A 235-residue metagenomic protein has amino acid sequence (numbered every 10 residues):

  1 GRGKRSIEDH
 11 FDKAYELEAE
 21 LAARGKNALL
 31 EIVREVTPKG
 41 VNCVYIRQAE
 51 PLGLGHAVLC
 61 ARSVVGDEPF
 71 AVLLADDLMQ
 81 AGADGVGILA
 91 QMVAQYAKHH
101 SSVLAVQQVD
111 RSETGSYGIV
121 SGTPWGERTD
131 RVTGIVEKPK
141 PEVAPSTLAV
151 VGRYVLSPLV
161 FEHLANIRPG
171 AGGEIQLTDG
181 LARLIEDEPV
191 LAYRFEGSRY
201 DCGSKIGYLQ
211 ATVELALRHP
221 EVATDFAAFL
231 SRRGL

Functional and structural regions predicted by a protein language model:
G3-K26: N-terminal FAD cofactor-binding segment of flavoenzymes
K4-S6, L78-Q80, R199: Short, active-site-adjacent cap segments at secondary-structure transitions
D9, S63, R183-E186: Solvent-exposed polar/charged
L17-A23, R34-G122, L156, L164-I167: Conserved beta-loop-beta/alpha segment of the NTase-like Rossmann-fold superfamily that binds/positions NTPs
E20, G25-L29, S204, H219: Short, solvent-exposed helix-helix connector turns and helix-capping sites enriched in acidic/polar residues
A71, D84-V86, V93-A97, P124-A228: Catalytic-core segments of class I nucleotidyltransferases/pyrophosphorylases that form NMP-activated intermediates
L230-R232: N-terminus-biased detector of the onset of the functional/mature region
